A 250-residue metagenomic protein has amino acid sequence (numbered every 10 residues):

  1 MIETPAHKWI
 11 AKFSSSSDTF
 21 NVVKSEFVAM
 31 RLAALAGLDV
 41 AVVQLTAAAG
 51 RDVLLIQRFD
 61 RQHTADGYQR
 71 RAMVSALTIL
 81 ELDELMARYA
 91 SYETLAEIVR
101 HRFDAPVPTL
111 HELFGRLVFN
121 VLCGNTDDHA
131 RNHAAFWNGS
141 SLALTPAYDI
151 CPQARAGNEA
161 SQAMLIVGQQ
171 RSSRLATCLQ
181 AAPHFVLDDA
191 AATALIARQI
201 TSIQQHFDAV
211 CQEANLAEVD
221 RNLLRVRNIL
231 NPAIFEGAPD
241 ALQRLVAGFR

Functional and structural regions predicted by a protein language model:
M1-Y89: Conserved ATP-binding subdomain of kinase catalytic cores across diverse folds
S17-A36, S91-R155: Conserved kinase catalytic-core segment
A48-V53, L117, N132-G139, R198-I200 (+1 more regions): A glycine-rich phosphate-binding loop feature that marks nucleotide/adenosyl-phosphate handling sites
V53-F59, P146, Q204-C211: A short beta-strand motif that forms the metal-chelation/ATP-contact edge of phosphoryl-transfer active sites
S75, I79, D83-Y92, W137-A192: Catalytic-core segments of enzymes that bind and process phosphorylated/nucleotide-bearing substrates
S141-L142, Q205-R250: Regulatory N- and C-terminal appendages and interdomain linkers associated with kinase/kinase-like NTP transferase
L195-I200, E218: Long, amphipathic alpha-helical stalk/connector segments used for oligomerization, subunit docking, or mechanical
